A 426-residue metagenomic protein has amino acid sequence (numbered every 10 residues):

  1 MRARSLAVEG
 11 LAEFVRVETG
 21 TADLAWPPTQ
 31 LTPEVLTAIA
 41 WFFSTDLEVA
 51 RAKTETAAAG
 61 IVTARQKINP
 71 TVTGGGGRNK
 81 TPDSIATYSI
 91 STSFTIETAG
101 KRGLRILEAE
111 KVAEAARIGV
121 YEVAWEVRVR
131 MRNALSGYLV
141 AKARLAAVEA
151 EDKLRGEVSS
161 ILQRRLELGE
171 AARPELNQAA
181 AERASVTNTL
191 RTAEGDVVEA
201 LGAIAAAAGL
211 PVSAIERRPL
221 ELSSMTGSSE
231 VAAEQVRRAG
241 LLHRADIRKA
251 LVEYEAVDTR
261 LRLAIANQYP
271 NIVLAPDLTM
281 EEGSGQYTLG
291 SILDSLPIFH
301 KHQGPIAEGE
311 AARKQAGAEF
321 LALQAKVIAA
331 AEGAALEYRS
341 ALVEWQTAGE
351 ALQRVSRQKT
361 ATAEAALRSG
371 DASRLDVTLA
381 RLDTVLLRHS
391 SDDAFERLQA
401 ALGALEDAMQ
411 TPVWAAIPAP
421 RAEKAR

Functional and structural regions predicted by a protein language model:
M1-F42, E194-A239, A404-R426: Terminal intrinsically disordered/low-complexity segments used for targeting and assembly
V15-Q30, I61, T73-K101, R105 (+4 more regions): Small/polar, glycine/serine/threonine/aspartate-rich low-complexity segments that form flexible
A38-E48, E55-P70, P82, I90-E108 (+8 more regions): A glycine-/polar-enriched beta->alpha junction
L47-A50, A57, A109, A116 (+13 more regions): Amphipathic alpha-helical coiled-coil segments
R102, I118-A239, A334-A341, W345 (+3 more regions): Periplasmic alpha-helical coiled-coil/stalk elements that build and connect Gram-negative outer-membrane
S185-V212, E319-K326, A341, Q353-W414: Short segments within alpha-helical structural elements
